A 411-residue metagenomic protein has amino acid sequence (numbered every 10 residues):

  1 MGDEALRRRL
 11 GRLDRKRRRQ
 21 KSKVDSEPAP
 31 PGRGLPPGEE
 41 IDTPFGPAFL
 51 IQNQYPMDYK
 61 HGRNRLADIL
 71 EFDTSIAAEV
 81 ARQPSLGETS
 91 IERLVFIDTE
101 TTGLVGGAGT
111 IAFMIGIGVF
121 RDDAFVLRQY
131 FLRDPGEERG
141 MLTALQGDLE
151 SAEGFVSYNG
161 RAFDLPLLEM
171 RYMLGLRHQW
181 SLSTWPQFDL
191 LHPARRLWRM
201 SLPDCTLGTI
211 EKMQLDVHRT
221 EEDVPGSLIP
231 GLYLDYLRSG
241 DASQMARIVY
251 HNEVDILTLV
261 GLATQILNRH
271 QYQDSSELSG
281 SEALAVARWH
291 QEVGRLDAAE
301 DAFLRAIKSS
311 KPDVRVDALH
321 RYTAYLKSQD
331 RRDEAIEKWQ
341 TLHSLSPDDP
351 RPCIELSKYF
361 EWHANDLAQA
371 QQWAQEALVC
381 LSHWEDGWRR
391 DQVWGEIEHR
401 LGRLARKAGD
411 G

Functional and structural regions predicted by a protein language model:
M1-I91, V286: N-terminal accessory regions of nucleic-acid-interacting proteins
D122-V217: Conserved DEDDh/DEDDy metal-dependent 3′-5′ exonuclease domain
R196, L202-E277: Acidic, Mg2+-coordinating catalytic module of metal-dependent nucleases/exonucleases that use a two-metal-ion mechanism
V286, R321-Y322, L356, A370 (+1 more regions): Structural register within alpha-helical repeat arrays
H290, L326, F360-E361, A405: Residue at a conserved register position within TPR or TPR-like alpha-solenoid repeats
K311-D313, P347, S382: Short coil turns that delineate tetratricopeptide repeat
